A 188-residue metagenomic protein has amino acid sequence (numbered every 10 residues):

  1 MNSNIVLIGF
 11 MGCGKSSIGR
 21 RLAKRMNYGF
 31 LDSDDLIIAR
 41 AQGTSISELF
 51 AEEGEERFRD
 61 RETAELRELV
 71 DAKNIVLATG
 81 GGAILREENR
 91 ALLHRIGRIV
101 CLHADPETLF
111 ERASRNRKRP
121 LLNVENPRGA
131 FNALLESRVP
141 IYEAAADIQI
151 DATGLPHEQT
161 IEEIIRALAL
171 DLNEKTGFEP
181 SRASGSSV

Functional and structural regions predicted by a protein language model:
N2, R21, R25, A72 (+1 more regions): NTP-dependent small-molecule kinase module
L7: Hydrophobic anchor at the beta1->P-loop junction of P-loop NTPases
F10-C13: P-loop (Walker A) phosphate-binding loop of NTP-binding proteins
S16: Walker A/P-loop
G29-A83, E87-H94, R119, N132: ATP-dependent small-molecule kinase phosphotransfer cores that center on conserved nucleotide phosphate-binding segments
L31, R98-V100, I148-I150: Hydrophobic/aromatic beta-strand patches that form the interior of the parallel beta-sheet core in alpha/beta enzyme
G81-A83, D105-E107, L155: Short glycine-rich anion-binding loops that position phosphate/pyrophosphate groups of nucleotides and phosphorylated
R95-P140: A glycine- and Lys/Arg-enriched "phosphate-lid" helix/loop adjacent to the NTP-binding pocket of small-molecule kinases
